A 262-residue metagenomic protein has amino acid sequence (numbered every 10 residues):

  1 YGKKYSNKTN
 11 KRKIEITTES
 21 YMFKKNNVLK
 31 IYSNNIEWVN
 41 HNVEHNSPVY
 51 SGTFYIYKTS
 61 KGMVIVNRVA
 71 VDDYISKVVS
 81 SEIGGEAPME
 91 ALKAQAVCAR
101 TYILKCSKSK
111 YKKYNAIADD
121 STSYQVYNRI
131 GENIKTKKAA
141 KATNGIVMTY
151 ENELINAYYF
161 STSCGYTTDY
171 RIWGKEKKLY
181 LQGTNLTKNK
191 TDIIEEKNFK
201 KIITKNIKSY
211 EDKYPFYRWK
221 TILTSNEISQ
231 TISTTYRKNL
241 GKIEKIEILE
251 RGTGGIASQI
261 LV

Functional and structural regions predicted by a protein language model:
Y1-V262: Conserved, single-site charged/polar hotspot
